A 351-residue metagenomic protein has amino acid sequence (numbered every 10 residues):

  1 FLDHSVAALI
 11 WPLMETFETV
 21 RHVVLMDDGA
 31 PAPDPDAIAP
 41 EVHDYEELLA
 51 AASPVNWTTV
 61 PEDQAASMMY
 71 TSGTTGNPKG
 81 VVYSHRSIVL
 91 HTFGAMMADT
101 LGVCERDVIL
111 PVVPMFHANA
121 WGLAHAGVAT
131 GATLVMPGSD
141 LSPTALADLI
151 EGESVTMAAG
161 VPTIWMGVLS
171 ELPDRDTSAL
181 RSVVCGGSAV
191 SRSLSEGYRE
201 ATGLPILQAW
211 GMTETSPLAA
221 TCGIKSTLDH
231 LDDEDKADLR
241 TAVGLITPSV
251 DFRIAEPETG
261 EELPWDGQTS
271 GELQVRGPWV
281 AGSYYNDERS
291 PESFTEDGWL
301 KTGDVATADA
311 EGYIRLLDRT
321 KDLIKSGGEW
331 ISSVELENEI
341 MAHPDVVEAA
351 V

Functional and structural regions predicted by a protein language model:
F1-E47, N56: Structural core segment of the AMP-binding/adenylate-forming
F1-H4, A158, G277, G282-S283 (+2 more regions): AMP-binding/adenylate-forming catalytic core of the ANL superfamily
V24, P40-H43, A51-Y70, N77 (+1 more regions): Conserved pre-ATP/AMP-binding loop-to-beta segment of ANL
A66-F93: Conserved AMP-binding A3 loop
V89-V108, F116-T156, E171: Conserved AMP-binding/adenylation subdomain of ANL enzymes
A129-A132, G152-G160, L169-D238, D251 (+1 more regions): Gly/Ser/Thr-rich phosphate-binding loop
G203, D235-R240, E261, D266 (+3 more regions): Conserved ANL (AMP-binding/adenylate-forming) active-site segment centered on the GW(Y/F)…HTG consensus within
L245-Q274, S293, A310-E311: Conserved beta-loop-beta connector loops within the AMP-binding
